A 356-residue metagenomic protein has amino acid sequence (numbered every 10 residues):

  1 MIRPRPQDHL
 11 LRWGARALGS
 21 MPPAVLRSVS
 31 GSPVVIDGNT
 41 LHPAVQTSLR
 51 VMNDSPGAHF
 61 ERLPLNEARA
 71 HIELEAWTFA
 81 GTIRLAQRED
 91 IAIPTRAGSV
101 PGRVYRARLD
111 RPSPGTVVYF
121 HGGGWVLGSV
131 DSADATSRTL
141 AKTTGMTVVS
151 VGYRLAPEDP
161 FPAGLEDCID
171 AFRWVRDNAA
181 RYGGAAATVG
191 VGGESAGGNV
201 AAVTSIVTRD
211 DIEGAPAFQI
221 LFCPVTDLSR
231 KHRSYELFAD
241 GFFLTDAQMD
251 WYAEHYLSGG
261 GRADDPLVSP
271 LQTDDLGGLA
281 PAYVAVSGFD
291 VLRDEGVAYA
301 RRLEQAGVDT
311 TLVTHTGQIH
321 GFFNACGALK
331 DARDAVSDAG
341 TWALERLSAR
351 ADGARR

Functional and structural regions predicted by a protein language model:
M1-V104, S348-R356: A glycine/proline-hinged amphipathic helix-loop "lid/cap" segment that gates access to hydrophobic ligand pockets
I2-P4, R16, A202-R356: Alpha/beta hydrolase fold serine-hydrolase catalytic domain that processes acyl esters and thioesters
G98-P101, A107-T116, L276-L279: Proline/glycine-enriched tight loop/beta-turn segments at coil->beta junctions that connect or precede beta-strands
P114, H121-L127, F289: Active-site glycine-rich loops that stabilize anionic/oxyanionic intermediates across multiple enzyme folds
D131-V151: Short amphipathic alpha-helix adjacent to the substrate-entry channel of hydrolases
D159-A179, A339: Alpha/beta-hydrolase active-site loop
R176-V191, D211: Gly/Ser-rich "nucleophile elbow"/oxyanion-hole loop immediately N-terminal to the catalytic nucleophile in hydrolases
G193, G197, A201: Gly/Ala-rich beta-loop-alpha elbow adjacent to hydrolase catalytic centers
